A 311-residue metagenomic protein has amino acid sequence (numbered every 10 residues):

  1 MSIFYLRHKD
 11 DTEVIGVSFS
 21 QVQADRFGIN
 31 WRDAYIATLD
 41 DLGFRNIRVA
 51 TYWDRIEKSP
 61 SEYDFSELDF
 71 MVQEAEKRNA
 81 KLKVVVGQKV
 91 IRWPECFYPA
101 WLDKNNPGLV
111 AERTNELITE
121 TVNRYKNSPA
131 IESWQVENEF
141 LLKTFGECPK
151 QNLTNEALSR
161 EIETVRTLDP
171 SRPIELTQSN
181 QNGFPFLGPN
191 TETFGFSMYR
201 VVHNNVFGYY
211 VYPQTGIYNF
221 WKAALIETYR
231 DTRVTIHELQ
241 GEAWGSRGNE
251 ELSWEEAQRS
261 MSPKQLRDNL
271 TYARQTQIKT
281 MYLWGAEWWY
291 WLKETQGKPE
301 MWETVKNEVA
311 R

Functional and structural regions predicted by a protein language model:
S2-R45, A50: Boundary/entry segment of secreted carbohydrate-active catalytic domains
R7-D10, A34-G43, D69-N79, V122-P129 (+3 more regions): Acidic (Asp/Glu)-rich catalytic clusters
E13-F19, I47-V49, L82-V86, E132-V136 (+4 more regions): Hydrophobic faces of well-ordered beta-strands that scaffold small-molecule active sites in alpha/beta enzyme cores
D25-D41, T114-R124, Q178-L187, S262-Y272: Short, acidic/polar
R32-F97, L102, C148-E175, P189: Aromatic-lined substrate-binding rim segments of carbohydrate-active enzymes
P60, E95-S171, P185-P189, N204 (+3 more regions): Active-site cleft segment of glycoside hydrolase catalytic domains centered on the general acid/base Glu
N155, T167-E250, E300-E303: Glycoside hydrolase catalytic-domain groove-lining segments
R233-A310: Substrate-binding cleft of secreted/luminal carbohydrate-active enzymes
